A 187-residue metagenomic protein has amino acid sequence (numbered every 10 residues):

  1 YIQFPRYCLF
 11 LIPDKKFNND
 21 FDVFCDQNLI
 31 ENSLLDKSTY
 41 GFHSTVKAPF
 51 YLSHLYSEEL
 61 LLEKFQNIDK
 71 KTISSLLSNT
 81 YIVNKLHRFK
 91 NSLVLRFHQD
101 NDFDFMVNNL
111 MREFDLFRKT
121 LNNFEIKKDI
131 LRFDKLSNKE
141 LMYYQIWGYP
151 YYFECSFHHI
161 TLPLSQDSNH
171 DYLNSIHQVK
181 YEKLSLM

Functional and structural regions predicted by a protein language model:
Y1-F89, D102-L186: Basic, often amphipathic N-terminal segments
L9, L93-F97: Generic recognition of long tandem-repeat/solenoid scaffolds
